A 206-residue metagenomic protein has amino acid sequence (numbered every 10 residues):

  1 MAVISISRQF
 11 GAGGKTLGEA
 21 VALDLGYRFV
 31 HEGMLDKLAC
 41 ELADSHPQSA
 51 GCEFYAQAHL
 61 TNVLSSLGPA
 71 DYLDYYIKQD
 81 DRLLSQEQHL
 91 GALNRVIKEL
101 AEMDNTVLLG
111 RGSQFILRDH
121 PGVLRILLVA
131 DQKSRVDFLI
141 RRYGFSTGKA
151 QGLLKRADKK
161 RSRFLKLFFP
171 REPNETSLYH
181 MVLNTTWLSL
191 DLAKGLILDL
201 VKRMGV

Functional and structural regions predicted by a protein language model:
M1-I4, R8, D104: Pre-Walker A (Motif I) flank of P-loop NTPase domains
S5-E19: Glycine-rich phosphate-binding P-loop
R28-C40: Short beta-strand-centered segment that lines the nucleotide-binding/catalytic pocket of NTP-utilizing
A39-N105: ATP-dependent small-molecule kinase phosphotransfer cores that center on conserved nucleotide phosphate-binding segments
Q57-L67, Y72, S146-L190: Small-molecule kinase domains that catalyze NTP-dependent phosphoryl transfer to phosphate-bearing small molecules
L100, G112-D119, F138: RNA pseudouridine synthases
R111, L127-Q132, F145-S146, R156 (+3 more regions): Long, contiguous binding/interaction regions
D119-R142, T147-A157: Conserved phosphate-donor/acceptor-positioning beta-strand/loop module used by diverse small-molecule
